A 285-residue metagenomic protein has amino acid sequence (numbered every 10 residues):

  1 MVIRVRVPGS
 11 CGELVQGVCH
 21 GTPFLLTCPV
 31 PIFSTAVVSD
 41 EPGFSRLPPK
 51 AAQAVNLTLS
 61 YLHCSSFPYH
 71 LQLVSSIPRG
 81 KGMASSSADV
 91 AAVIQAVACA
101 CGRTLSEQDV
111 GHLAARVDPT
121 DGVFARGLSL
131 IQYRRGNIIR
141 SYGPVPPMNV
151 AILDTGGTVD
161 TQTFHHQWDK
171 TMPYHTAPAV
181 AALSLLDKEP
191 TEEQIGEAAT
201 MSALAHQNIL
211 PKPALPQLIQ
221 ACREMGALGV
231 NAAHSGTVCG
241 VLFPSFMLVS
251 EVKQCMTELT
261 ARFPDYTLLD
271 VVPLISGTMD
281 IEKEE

Functional and structural regions predicted by a protein language model:
M1-K81: ATP-binding N-lobe of GHMP and related small-molecule kinases
V7-C11, Q16-V18, V30, S87 (+5 more regions): Fold-independent oxyanion-binding glycine-rich loops and adjacent beta-strand/coil segments at enzyme active sites
G21, S106-L228, L242-E285: ATP-dependent small-molecule kinase catalytic core of the GHMP/sugar-kinase superfamily and closely related
T35-V37, A227-A233: Short, flexible, solvent-exposed loop/turn segments with mixed acidic/basic and small polar residues
L57, Y61, A96-A100, R116: Active-site catalytic microenvironments for nucleophilic, acid-base chemistry
K81-E107, V123: DPxDG-like acidic metal-binding loop motif
A233-G240: Small/polar glycine-rich anion-binding or flexible loop at a beta-alpha turn
